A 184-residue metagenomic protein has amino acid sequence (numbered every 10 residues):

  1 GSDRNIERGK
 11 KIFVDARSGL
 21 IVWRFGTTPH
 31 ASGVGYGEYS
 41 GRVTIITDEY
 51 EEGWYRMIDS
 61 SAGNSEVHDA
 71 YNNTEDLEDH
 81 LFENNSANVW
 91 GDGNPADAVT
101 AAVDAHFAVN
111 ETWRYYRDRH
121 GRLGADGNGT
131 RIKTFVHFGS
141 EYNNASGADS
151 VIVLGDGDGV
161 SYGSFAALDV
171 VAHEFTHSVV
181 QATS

Functional and structural regions predicted by a protein language model:
G1-V171, S178-S184: Zymogen propeptides/activation segments of proteases
